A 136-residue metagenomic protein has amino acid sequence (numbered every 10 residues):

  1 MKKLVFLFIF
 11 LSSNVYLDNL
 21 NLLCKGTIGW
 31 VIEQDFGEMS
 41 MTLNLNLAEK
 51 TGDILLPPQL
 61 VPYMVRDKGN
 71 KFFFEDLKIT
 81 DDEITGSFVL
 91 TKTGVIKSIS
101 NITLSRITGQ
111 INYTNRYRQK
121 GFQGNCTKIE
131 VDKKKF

Functional and structural regions predicted by a protein language model:
K2-S13: Sec-dependent N-terminal signal peptides
N14-L23, K134-F136: N-terminal helix-cap/turn-to-beta initiation motif at the start of protein domains
L20-L56, T80, L90-L104: Short, solvent-exposed loop/hinge segments that bridge or flank secondary-structure elements
M39-N70, Q110-R118: N-terminal glycine/threonine-rich, aromatic-flanked beta-hairpin/loop signature
P58-I99: Contiguous, well-ordered beta-strand patches that form the walls/edges of small beta-barrel/beta-sandwich domains
N101-S105, G109-N125: Short, exposed beta-strand-loop hairpins at the edges of beta-sheets in extracellular/periplasmic proteins
Q123-F136: Short, low-complexity, Pro/Ser/Thr/Gly-rich segments in the mature regions of secreted, periplasmic
